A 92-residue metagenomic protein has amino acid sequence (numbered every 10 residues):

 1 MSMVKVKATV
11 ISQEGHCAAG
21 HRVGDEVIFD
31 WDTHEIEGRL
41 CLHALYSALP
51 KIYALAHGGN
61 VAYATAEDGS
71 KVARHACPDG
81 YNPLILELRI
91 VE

Functional and structural regions predicted by a protein language model:
M1-A8: Short, basic/aromatic beta-hairpin or loop at an interaction surface
V4, V61-E92: Short, compact, well-ordered microdomains
I11-H16: Short alpha-helix capping/helix-loop boundary micro-motifs
H34-A44: Short, Lys/Arg- and Gly-enriched loop/turn segments at beta-strand edges
Y46-E67: Short peripheral tails and domain-boundary helices/loops at the edges of structured domains
